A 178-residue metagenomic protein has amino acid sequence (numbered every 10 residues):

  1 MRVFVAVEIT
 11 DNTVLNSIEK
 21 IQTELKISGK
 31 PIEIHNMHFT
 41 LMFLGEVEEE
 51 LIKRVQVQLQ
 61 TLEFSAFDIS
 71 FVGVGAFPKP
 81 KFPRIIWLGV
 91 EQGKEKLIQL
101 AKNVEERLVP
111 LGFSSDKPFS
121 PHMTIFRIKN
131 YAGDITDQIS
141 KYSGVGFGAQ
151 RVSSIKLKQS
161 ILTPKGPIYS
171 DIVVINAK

Functional and structural regions predicted by a protein language model:
M1-K178: Histidine-dependent nucleotide/RNA phosphoesterase domain, centered on the 2H-phosphoesterase fold with its duplicated
